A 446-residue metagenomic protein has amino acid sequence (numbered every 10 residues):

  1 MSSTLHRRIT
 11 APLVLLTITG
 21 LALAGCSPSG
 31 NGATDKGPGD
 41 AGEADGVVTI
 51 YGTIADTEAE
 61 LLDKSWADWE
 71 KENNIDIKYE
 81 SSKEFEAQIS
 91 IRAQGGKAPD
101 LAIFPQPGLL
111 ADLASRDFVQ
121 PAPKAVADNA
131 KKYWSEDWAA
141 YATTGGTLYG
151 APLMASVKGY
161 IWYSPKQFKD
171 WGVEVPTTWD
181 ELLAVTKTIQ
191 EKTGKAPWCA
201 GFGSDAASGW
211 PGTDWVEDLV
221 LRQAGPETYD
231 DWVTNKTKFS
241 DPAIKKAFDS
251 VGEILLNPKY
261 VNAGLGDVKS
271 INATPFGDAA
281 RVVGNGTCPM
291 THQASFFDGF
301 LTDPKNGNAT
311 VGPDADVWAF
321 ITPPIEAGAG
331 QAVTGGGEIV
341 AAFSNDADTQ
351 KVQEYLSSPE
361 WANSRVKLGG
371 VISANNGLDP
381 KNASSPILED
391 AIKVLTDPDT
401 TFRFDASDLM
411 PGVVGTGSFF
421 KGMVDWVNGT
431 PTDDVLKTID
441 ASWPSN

Functional and structural regions predicted by a protein language model:
S2-V14, T19, L23-A111, A125-K131 (+4 more regions): Conserved N-terminal structural module of periplasmic/extracytoplasmic solute-binding proteins
S81-I89, P107, W179-L183, L265-R281: Short helix-initiation/N-cap motifs at beta->coil->alpha
P107-G159, P211: Hinge/lid segment of periplasmic solute-binding proteins
P123-S135, F202, A206, L221-A247 (+3 more regions): Short, solvent-exposed loop/beta-turn-alpha elements that line the ligand-binding surface or hinge of extracytoplasmic
Y149-P152, L183-S240: Extracytoplasmic/periplasmic solute-binding protein
V233-K269: Glycine-centered hinge/linker elements that transmit conformational signals in sensory and ligand-binding systems
M290-F296, D303-V371: Extracytoplasmic/periplasmic substrate-recognition and gating elements
L368-G377, E389-S445: C-terminal capping/gating helix-and-loop segments adjacent to ligand/active sites or protein-protein/ligand interfaces
